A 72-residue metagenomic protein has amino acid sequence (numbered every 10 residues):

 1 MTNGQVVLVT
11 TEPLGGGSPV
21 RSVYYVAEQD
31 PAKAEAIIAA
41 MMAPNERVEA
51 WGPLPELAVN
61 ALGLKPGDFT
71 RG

Functional and structural regions predicted by a protein language model:
M1-R21: Short aromatic-glycine-(Arg/Gly/Cys) micro-motifs in beta-strand/loop hairpins
T2-Q5, A27-P31, A50: A short linear-motif detector with a strong N-terminal bias
P19-Q29: A short, exposed loop/beta-hairpin motif centered on an aromatic-Gly-Thr core
A40-G72: Short, mixed-charge low-complexity intrinsically disordered segments
